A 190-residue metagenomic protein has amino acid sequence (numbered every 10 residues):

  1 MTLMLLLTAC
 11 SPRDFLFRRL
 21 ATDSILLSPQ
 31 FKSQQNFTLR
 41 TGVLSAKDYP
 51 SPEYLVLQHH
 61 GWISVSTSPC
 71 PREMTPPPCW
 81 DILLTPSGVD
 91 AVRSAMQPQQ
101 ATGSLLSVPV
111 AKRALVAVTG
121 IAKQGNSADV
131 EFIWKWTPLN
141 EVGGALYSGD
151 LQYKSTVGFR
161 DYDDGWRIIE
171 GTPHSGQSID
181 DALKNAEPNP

Functional and structural regions predicted by a protein language model:
M1-L3: Sec-dependent signal peptide recognition, specifically the positively charged N-region followed immediately by
L6-A9: C-terminal motif of bacterial Sec signal peptides marking the signal peptidase cleavage site
S11-D48: Short amphipathic alpha-helical interface segments
R13-D14, G42, S64, E141-Y147: Intrinsically disordered, low-complexity linkers and terminal regions that flank or interleave Cys/His-based
A21, Y49-E53, T85: Stable alpha-helical elements in mature extracytoplasmic
D48-V65, C70: Basic amphipathic alpha-helical segments that dock to polyanions
P69-M96: Short, cationic-aromatic polyanion-contact patches
G88, V92-P190: Low-complexity, intrinsically disordered terminal/linker segments enriched in charged and Gly/Pro repeats
